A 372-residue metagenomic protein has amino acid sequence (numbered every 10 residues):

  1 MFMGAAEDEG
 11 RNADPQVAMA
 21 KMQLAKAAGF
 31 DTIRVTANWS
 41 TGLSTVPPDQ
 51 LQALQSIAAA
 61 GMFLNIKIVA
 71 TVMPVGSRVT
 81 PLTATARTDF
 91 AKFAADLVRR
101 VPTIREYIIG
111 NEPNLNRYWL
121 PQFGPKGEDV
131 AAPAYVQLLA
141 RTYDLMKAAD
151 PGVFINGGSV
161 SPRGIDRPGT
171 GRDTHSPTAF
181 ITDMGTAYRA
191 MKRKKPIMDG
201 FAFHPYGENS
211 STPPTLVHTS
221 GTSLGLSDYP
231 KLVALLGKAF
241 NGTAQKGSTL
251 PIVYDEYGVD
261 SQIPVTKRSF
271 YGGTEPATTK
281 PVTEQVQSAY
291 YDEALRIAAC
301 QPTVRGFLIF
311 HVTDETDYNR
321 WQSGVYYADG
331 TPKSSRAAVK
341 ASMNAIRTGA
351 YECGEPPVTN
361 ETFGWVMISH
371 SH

Functional and structural regions predicted by a protein language model:
M1-N38, W365: Boundary/entry segment of secreted carbohydrate-active catalytic domains
F2-G4, T32-R34, F63-V69, R105-I108 (+4 more regions): Structural preference for beta-strand elements that scaffold enzyme active sites
R11-A27, T85-L97, H175-A190, Q285-I297: Short, acidic/polar
R11-V17, L43-S44, S210-S211: Short, solvent-exposed loop/turn elements at domain surfaces
Q16, S44-T45, P113, R117-Y118 (+2 more regions): Aromatic-rich peripheral "rim/lid" segments of glycoside hydrolase catalytic domains that contact and position glycan
L24-G171, E208, Q262, T313-E315: Substrate-binding cleft and catalytic face of glycoside hydrolase catalytic domains, especially the flexible beta-alpha
I57-I66, R100-I104, R141-V153, A187-I197 (+3 more regions): A structural motif corresponding to the C-terminal end of an alpha-helix and its immediate exit/capping segment
T71, A86-A91, V130-E284: Noncatalytic carbohydrate-binding groove/subsite architecture in carbohydrate-active enzymes
